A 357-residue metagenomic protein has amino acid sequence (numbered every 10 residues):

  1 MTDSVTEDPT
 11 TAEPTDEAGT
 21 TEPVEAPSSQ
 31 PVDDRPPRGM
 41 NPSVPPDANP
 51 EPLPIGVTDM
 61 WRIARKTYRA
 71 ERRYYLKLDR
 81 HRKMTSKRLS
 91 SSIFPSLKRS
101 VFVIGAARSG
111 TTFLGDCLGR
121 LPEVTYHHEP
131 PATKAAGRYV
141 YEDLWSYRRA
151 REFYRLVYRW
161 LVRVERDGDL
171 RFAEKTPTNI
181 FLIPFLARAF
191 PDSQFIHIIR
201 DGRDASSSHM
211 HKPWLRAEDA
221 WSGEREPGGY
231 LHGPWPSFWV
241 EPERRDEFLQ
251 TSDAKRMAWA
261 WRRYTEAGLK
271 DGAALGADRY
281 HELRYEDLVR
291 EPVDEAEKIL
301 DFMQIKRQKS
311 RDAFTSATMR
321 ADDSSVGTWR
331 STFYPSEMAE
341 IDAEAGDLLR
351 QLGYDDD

Functional and structural regions predicted by a protein language model:
T2-R166, K212-D219, E224-P227: PAPS-dependent sulfotransferase catalytic core
V103-G105, F172-K175, H197-I199, E282-R284: Short beta-strand segments
E129-T133, I198-R203, D312-T315: A short, structured active-site edge motif that brings together acidic residues
Y139, F181-S310: PAPS-dependent sulfotransferase catalytic domain
R149-L156, K175-T178, D253-R256, A260-Y264 (+2 more regions): Soluble or luminal CAZymes and related metallo-dependent hydrolases
V162-L182: Glycine-rich phosphate-binding loop used to anchor ATP phosphates in small-molecule kinases, encompassing both
A217-Q250, A313-L352: PAPS-dependent sulfotransferase catalytic core
